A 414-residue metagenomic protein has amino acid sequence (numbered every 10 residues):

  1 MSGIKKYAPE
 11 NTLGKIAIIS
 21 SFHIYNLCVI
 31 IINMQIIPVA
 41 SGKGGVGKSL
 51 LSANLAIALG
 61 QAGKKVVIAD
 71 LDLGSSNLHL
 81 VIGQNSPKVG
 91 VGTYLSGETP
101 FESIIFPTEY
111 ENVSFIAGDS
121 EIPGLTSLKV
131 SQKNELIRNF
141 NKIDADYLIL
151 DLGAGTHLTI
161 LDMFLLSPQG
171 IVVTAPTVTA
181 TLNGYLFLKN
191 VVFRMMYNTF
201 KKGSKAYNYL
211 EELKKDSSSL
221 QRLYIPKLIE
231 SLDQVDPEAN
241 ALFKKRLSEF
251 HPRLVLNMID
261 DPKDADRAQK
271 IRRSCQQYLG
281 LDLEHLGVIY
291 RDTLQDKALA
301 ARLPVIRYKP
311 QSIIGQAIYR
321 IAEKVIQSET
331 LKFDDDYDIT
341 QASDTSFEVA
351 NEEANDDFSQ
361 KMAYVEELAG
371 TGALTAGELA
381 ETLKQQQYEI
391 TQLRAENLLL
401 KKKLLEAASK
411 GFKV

Functional and structural regions predicted by a protein language model:
M34, P252-N257, P262, R267-V414: P-loop NTP-binding site
Q35-D72: Walker A/P-loop phosphate-binding motif and the immediately C-terminal alpha-helix
A62, V81-N85, G97-E98, N139-D146 (+9 more regions): Conserved, well-folded catalytic cores of nucleic-acid-processing and energy-transducing macromolecular machines
V66, Y147-L148, G170, P252 (+1 more regions): Hydrophobic anchor at the start of a short beta-strand that flanks the dinucleotide cofactor-binding loop
L71-D146, Y197, K202-A206, L210-L223 (+2 more regions): P-loop/Walker-type NTP enzyme "switch/lid" segment
G153-E284, L405, F412: Conserved catalytic-core segment of NTP-binding enzymes
